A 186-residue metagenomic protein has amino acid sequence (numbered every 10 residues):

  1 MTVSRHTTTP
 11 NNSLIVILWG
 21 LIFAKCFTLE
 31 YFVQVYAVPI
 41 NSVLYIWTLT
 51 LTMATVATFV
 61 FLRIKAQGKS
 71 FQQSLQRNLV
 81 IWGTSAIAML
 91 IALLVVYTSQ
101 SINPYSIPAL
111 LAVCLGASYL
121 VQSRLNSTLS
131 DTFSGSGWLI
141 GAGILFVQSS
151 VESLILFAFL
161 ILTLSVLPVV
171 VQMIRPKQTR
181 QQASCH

Functional and structural regions predicted by a protein language model:
R5-V16, S42, S101-Y105, S127 (+2 more regions): Membrane-interface helix-boundary signature
T7-L94: Selected alpha-helical membrane-embedding segments in polytopic membrane proteins
S13-V16, G20, A109-A112, G116 (+3 more regions): Residues within membrane-spanning alpha-helices of integral membrane proteins, especially the hydrophobic core/packing
F23-V33, A86-T98, S118-L120, G135-S150: Hydrophobic alpha-helical transmembrane segments and adjacent interfacial helices in integral membrane proteins
S42-A54, Y97-V113, A158-F159: Structural signature of hydrophobic alpha-helical transmembrane segments
T58-L75, A117-R124, P168-R175: C-terminal ends of transmembrane helices
I81-G135: Membrane-proximal helix-loop-helix units in multi-pass membrane proteins
Q122-H186: Terminal transmembrane helical module of multi-pass membrane proteins
